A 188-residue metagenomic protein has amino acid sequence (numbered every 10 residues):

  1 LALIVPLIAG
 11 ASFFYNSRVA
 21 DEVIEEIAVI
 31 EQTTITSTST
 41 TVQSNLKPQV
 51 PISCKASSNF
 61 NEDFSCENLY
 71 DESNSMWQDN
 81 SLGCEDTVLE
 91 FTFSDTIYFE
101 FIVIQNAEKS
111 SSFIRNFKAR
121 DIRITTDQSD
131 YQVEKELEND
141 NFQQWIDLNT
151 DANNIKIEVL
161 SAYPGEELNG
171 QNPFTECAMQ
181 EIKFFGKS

Functional and structural regions predicted by a protein language model:
L1, I24-T92: Disordered, acidic Ser/Thr/Pro-rich linker "stalks" and the adjacent N-terminal cap of the next globular domain
L7-E25: Hydrophobic single-pass membrane-insertion segments
A9, P51-C54, E167: A generic alpha-helix propensity feature with a strong bias for hydrophobic helices
A20, T34, I122-T125: Small/flexible residues
E67-D130, F142-S188: Aromatic, loop-rich ligand-recognition surfaces of beta-strand-rich domains
K135-D140: Short proline/glycine- and polar residue-rich coil/turn motifs
